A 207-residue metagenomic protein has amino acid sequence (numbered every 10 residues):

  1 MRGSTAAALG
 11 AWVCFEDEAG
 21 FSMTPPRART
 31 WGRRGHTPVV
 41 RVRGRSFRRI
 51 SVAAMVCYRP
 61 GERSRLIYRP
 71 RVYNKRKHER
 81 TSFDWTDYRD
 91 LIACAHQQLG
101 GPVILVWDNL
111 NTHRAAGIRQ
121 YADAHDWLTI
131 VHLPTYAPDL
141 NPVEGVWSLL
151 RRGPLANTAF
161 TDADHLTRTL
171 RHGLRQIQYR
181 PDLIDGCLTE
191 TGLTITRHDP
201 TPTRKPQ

Functional and structural regions predicted by a protein language model:
M1-Q207: Short functional hotspots at interaction and active-site rims
